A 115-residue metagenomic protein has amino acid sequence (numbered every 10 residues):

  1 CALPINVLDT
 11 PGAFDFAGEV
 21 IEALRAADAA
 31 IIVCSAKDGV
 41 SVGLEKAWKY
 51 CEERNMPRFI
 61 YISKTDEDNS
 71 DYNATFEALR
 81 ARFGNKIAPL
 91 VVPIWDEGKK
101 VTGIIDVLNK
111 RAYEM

Functional and structural regions predicted by a protein language model:
C1-L3: Short, small-residue-biased leader/transition segments that mark boundaries at the very start of proteins
I5-D15, I32-G39, K64-E67: Flexible beta-alpha connector loops of hexameric P-loop NTPases
A13, A17-V20, S41, M115: Short, structured coil/loop segments at alpha-helix boundaries
A17-D38, K49-E52: Inter-motif core of Ras-like GTPase G domains
S35-M115: P-loop NTPase catalytic nucleotide-binding module
